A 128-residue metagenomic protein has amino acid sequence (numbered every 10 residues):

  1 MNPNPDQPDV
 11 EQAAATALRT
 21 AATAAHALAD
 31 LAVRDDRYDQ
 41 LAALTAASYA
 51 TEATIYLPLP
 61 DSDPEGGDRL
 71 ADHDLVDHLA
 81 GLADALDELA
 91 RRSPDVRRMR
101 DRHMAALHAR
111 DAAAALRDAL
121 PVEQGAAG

Functional and structural regions predicted by a protein language model:
M1-A42: Leu/Val/Ala/Ile-rich N-terminal alpha-helices, chiefly Sec-type signal peptides and the beginnings
P3-P8, P58-P60, P64, P94 (+1 more regions): Proline-rich intrinsically disordered, low-complexity coils
D9-R19, L70-H73, D77, R100 (+1 more regions): Alpha-helix boundary/N-cap detector
T16, R34-E52, R100, M104 (+2 more regions): Extended non-catalytic scaffolding segments
R19, T23, Y56-P60, H108-R117: Long, contiguous alpha-helical bundle segments
A32-D77: Amphipathic alpha-helical interaction modules
D77-G128: Amphipathic alpha-helical binding modules
